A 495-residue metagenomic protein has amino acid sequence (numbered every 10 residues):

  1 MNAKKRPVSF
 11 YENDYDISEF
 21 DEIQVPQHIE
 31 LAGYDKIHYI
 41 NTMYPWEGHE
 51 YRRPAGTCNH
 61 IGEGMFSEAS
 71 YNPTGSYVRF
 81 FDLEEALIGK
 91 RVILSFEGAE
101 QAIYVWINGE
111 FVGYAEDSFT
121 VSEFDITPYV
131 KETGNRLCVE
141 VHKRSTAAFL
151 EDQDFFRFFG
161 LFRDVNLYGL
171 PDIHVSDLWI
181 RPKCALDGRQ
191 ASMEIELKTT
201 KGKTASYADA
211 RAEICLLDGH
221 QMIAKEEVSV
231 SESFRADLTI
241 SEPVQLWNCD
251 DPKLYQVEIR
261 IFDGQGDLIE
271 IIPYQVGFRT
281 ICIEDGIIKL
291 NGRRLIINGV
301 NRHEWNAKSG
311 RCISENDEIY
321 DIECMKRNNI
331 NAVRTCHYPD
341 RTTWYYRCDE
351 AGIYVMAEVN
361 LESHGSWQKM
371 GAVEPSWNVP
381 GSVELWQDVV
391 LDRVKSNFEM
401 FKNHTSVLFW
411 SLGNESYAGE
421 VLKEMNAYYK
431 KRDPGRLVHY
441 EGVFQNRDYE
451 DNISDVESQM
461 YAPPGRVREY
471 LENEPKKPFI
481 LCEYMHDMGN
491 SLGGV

Functional and structural regions predicted by a protein language model:
M1-G56, R136, E140, L217-G219: Accessory carbohydrate-binding/adhesion or oligomerization-edge regions at the termini of glycan-active proteins
M1-N2, R6, H28, A32 (+5 more regions): Accessory beta-strand-rich segments of carbohydrate-active enzymes
W106-V112, L217-G219, N291: Short strand-turn-strand beta-turns centered on an Asx-Gly dipeptide
G113-A115, E226-V228, I272-Y274, N298 (+1 more regions): Short hydrophobic alpha-helix segments
V130-G134, K198-C282: Extended acidic/polar, glycine-enriched regions that form or flank non-catalytic beta-rich accessory modules
D172-G202: Surface beta-strand/loop "capping" patches
W179, E258-R327, Y346: N-terminal carbohydrate-binding accessory modules
E323, A332-V495: Substrate-binding/catalytic cleft of secreted carbohydrate-active enzymes, primarily glycoside hydrolases
